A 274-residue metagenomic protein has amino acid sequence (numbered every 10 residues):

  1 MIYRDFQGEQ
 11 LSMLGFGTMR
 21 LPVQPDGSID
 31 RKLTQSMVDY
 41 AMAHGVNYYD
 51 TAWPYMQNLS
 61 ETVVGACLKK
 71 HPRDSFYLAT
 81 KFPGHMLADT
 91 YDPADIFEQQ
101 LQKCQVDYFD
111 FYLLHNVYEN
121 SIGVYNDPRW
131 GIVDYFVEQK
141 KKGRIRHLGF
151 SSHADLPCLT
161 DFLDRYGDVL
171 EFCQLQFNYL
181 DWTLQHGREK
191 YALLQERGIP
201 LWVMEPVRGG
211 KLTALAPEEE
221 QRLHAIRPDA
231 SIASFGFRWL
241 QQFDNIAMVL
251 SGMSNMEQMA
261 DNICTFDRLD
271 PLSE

Functional and structural regions predicted by a protein language model:
M1-F76, Y135, K141: N-terminal binding-site loop/beta-alpha segment at the start of enzyme catalytic domains that lines or forms
D5-Q10, M42-A43, G65-S75, E98-D107 (+3 more regions): Acidic (Asp/Glu)-rich catalytic clusters
F16, A41, Y49, V64 (+9 more regions): Conserved, mostly hydrophobic/aromatic
M19-K32, K81-D92, N120-Y125, A154 (+1 more regions): Active-site mouth loops of central-metabolism enzymes
S28-A41, D89-Q105, A154-R165, I232-W239: Short, acidic/polar
M42, V46-N47, A66, E138 (+2 more regions): Structured C-terminal cap/extension of enzyme domains
L59-K69, T90-L101, G123-D134, H153-D168 (+1 more regions): Distinct, well-ordered alpha-helical segments
L101-V124: Active-site groove signature of glycoside hydrolases
